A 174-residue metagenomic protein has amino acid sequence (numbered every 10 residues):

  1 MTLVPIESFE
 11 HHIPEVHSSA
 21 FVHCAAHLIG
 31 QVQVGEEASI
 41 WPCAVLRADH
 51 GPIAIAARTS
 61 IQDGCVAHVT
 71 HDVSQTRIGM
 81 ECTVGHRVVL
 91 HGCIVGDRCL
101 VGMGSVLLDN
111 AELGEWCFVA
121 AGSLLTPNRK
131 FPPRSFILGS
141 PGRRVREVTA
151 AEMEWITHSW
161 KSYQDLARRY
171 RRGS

Functional and structural regions predicted by a protein language model:
T2-E15, S74-V89, D97, F136-S174: C-terminal segments of enzyme domains that contribute to small-molecule binding surfaces
S18, H23-C24, I29-G30, G35-E36 (+15 more regions): Left-handed beta-helix
